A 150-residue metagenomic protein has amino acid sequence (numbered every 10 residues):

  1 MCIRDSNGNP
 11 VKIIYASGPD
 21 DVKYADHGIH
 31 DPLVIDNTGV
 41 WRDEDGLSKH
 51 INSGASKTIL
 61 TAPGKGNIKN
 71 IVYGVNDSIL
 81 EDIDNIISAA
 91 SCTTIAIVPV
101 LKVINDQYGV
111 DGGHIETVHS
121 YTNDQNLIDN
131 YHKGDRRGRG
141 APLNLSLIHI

Functional and structural regions predicted by a protein language model:
M1-D5, I148-I150: Conserved small/polar residues in nucleotide/adenosyl-binding loops
R4-N126, Y131-R136: N-terminal Rossmann-like NAD(P) cofactor-binding subdomain of oxidoreductases, focused on the glycine-rich
R139, S146: Long, contiguous binding/interaction regions
